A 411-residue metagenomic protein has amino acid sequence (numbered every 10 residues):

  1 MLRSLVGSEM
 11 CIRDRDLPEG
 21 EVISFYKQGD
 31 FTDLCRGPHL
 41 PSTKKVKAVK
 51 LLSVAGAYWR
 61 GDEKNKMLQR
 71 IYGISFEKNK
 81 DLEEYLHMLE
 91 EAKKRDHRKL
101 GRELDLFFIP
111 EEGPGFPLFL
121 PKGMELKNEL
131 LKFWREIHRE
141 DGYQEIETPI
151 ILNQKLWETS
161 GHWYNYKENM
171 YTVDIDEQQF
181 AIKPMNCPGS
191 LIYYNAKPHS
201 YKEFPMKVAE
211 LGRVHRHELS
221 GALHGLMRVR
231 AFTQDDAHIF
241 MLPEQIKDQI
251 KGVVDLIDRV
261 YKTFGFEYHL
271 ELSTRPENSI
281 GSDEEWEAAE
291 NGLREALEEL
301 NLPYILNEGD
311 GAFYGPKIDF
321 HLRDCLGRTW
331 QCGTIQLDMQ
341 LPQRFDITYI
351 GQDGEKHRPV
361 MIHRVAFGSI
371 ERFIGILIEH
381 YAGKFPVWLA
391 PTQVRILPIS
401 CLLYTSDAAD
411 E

Functional and structural regions predicted by a protein language model:
M1-G7, I12, Y404-E411: Single conserved hydrophobic/aromatic residue that forms the stacking wall/gate of nucleotide- or nucleobase-binding
S8-E9, R13-E218, A222-L223, M227 (+2 more regions): Auxiliary tRNA-acceptor-end handling modules of aminoacyl-tRNA synthetases
S8-E9, R13-Q28, H162, K262-Q331 (+1 more regions): Metal-assisted phosphate- and nucleotidyl-transfer catalytic regions
G29-V46, L130, F232, F313-G315 (+1 more regions): Conserved phosphate/anionic-ligand binding catalytic regions in large, soluble enzymes, centered on
G101-E125, R228-E284, E308, W388-I396: Conserved alpha/beta enzyme-core scaffolds, especially Rossmann-like or related mixed alpha/beta domains that build
W134, L211, T233-Q234, I257 (+1 more regions): Extended, hydrophobic alpha-helical segments in both membrane/secreted and soluble proteins
E177-Q179, P188-K197, M206, E210 (+4 more regions): A translation/RNA-centric and nucleic-acid-associated enzymatic feature enriched in Class II aminoacyl-tRNA synthetases
K384-S406: Generic long, charged, amphipathic alpha-helical segments
